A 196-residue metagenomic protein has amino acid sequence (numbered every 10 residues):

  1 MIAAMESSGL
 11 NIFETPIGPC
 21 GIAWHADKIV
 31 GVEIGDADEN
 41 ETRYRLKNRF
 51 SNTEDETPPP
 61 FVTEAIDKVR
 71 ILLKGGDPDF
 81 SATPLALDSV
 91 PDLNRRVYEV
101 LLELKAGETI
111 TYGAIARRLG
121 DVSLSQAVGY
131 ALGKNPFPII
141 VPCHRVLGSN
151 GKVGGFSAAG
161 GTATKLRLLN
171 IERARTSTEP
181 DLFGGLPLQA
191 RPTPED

Functional and structural regions predicted by a protein language model:
M1-S123, I171-D196: Basic nucleic-acid-binding alpha-helical/helix-turn surface characteristic of O6-alkylguanine DNA
S123-R167: Short glycine/serine-rich loop segments
